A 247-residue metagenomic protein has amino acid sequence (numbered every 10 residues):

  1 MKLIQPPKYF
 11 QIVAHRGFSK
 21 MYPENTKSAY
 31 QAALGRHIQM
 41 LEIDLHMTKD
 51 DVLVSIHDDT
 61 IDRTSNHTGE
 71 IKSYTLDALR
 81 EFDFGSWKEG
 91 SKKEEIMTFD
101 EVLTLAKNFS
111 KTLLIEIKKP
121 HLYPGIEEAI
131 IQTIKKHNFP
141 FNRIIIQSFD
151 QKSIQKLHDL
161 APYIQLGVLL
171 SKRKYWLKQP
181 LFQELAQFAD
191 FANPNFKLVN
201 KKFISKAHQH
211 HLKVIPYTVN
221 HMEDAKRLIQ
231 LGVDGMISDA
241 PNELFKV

Functional and structural regions predicted by a protein language model:
M1-V247: Phosphate-group recognition and catalysis centered on beta-loop-alpha active-site segments
